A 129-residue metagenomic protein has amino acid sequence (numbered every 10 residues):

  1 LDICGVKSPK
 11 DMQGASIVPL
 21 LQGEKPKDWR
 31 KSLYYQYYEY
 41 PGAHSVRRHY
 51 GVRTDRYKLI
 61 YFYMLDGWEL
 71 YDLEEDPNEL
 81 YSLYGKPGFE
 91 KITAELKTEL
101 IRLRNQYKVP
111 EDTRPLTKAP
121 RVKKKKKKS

Functional and structural regions predicted by a protein language model:
D2-L73, N78, K91, L103-D112 (+2 more regions): C-terminal cap/loop subdomain of S1 sulfatases and analogous C-terminal strand-loop tails that border
S82-G85: Phosphate-coordinating loops and pocket residues in cytosolic domains that bind phosphorylated ligands
L100: Hydrophobic "lid"/C-terminal helical patch of Rossmann-like NAD(P)-dependent dehydrogenase/epimerase domains
